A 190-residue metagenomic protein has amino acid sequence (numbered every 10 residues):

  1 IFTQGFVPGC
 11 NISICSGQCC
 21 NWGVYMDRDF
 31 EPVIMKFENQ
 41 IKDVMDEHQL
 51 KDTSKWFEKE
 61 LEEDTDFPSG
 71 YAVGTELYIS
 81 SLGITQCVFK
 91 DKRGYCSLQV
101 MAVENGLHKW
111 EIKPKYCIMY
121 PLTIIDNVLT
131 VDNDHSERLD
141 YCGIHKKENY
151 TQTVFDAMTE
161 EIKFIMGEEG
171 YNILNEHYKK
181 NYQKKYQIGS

Functional and structural regions predicted by a protein language model:
I1-S190: Short loop/turn segments that flank or connect secondary-structure elements
